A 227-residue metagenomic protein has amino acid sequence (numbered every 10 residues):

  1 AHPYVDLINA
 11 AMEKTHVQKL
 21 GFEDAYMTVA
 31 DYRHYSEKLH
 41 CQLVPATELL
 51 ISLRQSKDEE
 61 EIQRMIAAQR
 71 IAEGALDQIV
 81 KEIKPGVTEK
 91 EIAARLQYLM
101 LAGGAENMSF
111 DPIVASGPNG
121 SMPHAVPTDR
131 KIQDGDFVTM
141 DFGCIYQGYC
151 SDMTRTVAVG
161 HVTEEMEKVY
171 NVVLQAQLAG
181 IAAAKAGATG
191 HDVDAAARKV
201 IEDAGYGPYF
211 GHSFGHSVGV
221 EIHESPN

Functional and structural regions predicted by a protein language model:
A1-N227: Active-site neighborhoods and metal-handling regions in enzymes and metal-associated proteins
